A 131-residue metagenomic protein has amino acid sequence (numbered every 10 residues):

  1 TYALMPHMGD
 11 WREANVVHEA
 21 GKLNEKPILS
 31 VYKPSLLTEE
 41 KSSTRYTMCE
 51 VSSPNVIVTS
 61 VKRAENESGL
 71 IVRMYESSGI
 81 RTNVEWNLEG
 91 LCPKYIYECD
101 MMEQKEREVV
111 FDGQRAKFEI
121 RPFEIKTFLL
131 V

Functional and structural regions predicted by a protein language model:
T1-V131: Terminal accessory/anchoring regions of large secretory-pathway or extracellular enzymes
